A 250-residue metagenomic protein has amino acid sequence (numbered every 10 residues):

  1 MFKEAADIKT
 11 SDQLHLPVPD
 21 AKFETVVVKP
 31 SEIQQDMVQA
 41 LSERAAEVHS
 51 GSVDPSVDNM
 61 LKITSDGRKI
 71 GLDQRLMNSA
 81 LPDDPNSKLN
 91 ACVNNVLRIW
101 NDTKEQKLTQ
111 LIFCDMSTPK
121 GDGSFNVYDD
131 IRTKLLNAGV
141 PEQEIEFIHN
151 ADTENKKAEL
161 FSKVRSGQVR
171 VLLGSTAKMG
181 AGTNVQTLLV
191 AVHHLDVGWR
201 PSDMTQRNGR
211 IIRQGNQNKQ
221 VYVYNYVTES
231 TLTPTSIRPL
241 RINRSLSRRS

Functional and structural regions predicted by a protein language model:
M1-P82, R98-N101, V223-Y224, T228-S250: Inter-lobe coupling linker of SF2 helicases/translocases
T25, T109-L111, R170-V171: Residue-level preference for the first positions of well-ordered beta-strands
S52-M60, E105-D129: Conserved strand-helix element at the start of the C-terminal RecA-like helicase core
L81-V93, G123-Y128: Phosphate/oxyanion-binding active-site loops and adjacent basic polyanion-contact surfaces
S117-F147: Conserved helicase motor "Helicase C" RecA-like lobe of SF1/SF2 P-loop NTPases
P141-T176: Conserved helicase ATPase core of P-loop NTP-dependent helicases/translocases
N184-V197, V221-N225: A short beta-strand element within the Helicase C-terminal
R200-N218: Conserved SF2 helicase motif VI
